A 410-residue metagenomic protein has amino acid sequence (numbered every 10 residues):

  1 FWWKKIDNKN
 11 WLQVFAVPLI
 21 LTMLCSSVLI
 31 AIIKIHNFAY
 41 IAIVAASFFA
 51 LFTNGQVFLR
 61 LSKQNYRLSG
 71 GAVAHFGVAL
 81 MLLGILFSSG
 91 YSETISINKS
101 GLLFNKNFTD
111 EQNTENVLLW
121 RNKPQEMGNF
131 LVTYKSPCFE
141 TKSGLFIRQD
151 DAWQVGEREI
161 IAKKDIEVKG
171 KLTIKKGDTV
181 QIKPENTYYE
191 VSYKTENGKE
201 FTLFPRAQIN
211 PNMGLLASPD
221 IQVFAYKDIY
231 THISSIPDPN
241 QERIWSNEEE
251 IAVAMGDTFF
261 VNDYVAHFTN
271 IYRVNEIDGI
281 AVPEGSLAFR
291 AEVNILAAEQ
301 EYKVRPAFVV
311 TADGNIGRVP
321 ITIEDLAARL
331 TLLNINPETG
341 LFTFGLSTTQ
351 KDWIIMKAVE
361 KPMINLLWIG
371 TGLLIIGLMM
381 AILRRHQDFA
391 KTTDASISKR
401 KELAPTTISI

Functional and structural regions predicted by a protein language model:
F1-I410: Solvent-exposed, non-transmembrane regions of integral membrane proteins
